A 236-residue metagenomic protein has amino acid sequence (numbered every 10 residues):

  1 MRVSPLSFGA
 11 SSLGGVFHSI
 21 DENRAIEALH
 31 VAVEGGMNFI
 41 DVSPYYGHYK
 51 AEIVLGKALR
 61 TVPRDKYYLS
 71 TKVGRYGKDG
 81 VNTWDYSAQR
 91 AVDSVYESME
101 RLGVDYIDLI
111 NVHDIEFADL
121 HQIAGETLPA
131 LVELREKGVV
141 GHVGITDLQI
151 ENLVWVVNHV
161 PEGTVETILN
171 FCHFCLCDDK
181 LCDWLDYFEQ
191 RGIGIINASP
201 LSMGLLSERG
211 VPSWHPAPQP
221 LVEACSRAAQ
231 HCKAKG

Functional and structural regions predicted by a protein language model:
M1-F17, S70-T83, L109-N111, G204-E208: N-terminal small/glycine-rich loop or linker at the start of catalytic domains across soluble metabolic enzymes
M1-Y67: N-terminal binding-site loop/beta-alpha segment at the start of enzyme catalytic domains that lines or forms
R2, V33-E34, G56-Y68, M99-D105 (+3 more regions): Acidic (Asp/Glu)-rich catalytic clusters
F8, A25, A32, I40 (+9 more regions): Conserved, mostly hydrophobic/aromatic
S11-N23, G77-V92, E116-Q122, H215: Active-site mouth loops of central-metabolism enzymes
S19-A32, Y86-G103, Q149-N158: Short, acidic/polar
M99-A118: Active-site groove signature of glycoside hydrolases
I115-G236: Beta/alpha (TIM)-barrel catalytic core signal, keyed to glycine-rich beta->alpha loops juxtaposed to Asp/Glu that bind
